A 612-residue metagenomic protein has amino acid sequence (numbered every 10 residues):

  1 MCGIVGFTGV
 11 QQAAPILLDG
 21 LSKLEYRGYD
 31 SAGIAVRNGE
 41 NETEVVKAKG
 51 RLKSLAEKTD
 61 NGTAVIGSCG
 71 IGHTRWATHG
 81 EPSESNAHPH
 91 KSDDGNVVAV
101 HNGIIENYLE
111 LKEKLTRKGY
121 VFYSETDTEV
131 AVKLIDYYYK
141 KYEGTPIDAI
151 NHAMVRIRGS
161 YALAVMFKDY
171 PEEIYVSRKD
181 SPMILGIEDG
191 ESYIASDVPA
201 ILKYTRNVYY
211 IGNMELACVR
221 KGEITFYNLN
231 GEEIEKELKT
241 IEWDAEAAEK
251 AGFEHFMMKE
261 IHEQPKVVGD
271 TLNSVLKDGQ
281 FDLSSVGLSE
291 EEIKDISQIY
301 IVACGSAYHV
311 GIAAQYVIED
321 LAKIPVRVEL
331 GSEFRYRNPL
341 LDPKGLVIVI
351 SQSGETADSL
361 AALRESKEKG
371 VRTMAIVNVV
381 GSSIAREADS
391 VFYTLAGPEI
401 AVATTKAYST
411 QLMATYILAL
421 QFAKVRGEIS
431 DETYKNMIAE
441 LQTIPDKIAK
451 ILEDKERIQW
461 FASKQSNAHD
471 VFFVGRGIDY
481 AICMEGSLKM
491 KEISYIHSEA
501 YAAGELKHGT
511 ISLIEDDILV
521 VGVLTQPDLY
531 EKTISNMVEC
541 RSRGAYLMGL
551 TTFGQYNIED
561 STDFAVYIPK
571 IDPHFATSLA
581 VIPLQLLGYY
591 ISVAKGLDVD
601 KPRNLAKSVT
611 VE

Functional and structural regions predicted by a protein language model:
M1-E254, K266-S297, Y336, D431 (+3 more regions): Conserved short alpha-helical segments that host acidic/polar catalytic motifs at enzyme active sites
F7-V10, H101, V121, E125 (+19 more regions): Hydrophobic alpha-helical scaffolding
S68, G72-S85, V275-E291, A314-I350 (+2 more regions): Glycine-rich oxoanion-binding loops at beta->alpha junctions
P89-K91, M166, Y175-V176, V208-Y209 (+13 more regions): Replace "in large, NTP-powered and nucleic-acid-processing enzymes" with "in large, NTP-powered factors and other
G231, Y546, S561, I571-E612: Generic C-terminus detector
Q264-V268, L272-Y300, S390-L519, S592-E612: Active-site phosphate/pyrophosphate-binding segments
K294-N436, E440-T443, V523-Y567, L587 (+1 more regions): Glycine-rich phosphate-binding loops that contact phosphosugars or nucleotide phosphates
